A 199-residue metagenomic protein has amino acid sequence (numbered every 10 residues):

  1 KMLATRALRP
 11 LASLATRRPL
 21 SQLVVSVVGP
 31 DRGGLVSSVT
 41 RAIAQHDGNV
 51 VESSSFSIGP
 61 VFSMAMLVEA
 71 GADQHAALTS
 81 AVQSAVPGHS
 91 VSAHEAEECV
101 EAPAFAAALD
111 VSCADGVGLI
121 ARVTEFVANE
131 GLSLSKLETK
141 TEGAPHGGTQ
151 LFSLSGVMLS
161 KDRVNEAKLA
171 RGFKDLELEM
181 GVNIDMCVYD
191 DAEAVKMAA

Functional and structural regions predicted by a protein language model:
A4-T5, L14-A199: A conserved regulatory-domain signal marking ACT and ACT-like small-molecule sensing domains and adjacent regulatory
